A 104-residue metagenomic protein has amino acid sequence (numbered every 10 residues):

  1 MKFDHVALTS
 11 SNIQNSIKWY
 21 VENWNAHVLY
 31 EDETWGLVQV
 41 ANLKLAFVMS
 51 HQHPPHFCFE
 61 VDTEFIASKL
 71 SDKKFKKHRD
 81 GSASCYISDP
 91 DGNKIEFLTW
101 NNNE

Functional and structural regions predicted by a protein language model:
M1-I17, K44, F57: N-terminal beta-strand motif that seeds the catalytic metal site of vicinal oxygen chelate
M1-K2, S50-H53, R79: Short glycine-enriched loop/turn motifs at secondary-structure junctions
V6-A7, W24, H78: A generic secondary-structure micro-motif detector that highlights 1-2 residue hydrophobic/ambivalent hotspots embedded
N12-A26, S68-K69: Amphipathic alpha-helical segments
I13, F57-E104: Vicinal oxygen chelate
E22, D32, R79-G81: Residues that act as N-cap/strand-start positions at coil-to-secondary-structure junctions
H27-V61, K94-N101: Conserved short beta-strand elements that form part of the metal-binding/catalytic scaffold of enzyme active sites
